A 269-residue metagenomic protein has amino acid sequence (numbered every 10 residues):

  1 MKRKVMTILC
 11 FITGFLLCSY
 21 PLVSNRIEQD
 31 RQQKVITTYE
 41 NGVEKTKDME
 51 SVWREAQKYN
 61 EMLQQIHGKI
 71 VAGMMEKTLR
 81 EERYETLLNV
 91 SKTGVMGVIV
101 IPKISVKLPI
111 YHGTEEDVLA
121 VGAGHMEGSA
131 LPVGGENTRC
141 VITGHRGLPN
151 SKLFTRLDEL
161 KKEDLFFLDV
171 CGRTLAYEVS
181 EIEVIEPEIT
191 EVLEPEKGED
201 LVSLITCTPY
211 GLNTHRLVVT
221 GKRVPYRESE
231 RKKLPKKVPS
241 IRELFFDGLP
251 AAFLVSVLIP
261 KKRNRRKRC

Functional and structural regions predicted by a protein language model:
M1, K233-C269: C-terminal single-pass membrane-anchor helix
K4-L244: Solvent-exposed, non-transmembrane regions of membrane-associated and secreted proteins
